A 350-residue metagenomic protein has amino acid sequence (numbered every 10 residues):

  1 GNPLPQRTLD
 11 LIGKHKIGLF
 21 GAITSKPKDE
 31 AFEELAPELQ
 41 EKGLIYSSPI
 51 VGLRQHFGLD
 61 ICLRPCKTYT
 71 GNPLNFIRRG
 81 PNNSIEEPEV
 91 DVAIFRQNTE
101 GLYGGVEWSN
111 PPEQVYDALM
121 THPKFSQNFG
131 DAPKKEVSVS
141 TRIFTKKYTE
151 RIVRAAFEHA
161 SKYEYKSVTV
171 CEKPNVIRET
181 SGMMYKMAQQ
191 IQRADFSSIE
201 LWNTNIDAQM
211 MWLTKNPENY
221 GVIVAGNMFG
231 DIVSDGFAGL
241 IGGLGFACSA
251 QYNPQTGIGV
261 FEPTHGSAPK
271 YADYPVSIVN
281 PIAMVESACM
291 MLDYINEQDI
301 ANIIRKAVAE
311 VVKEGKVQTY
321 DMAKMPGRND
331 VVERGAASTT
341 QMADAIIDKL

Functional and structural regions predicted by a protein language model:
G1-K14, E200-Y220: A structured beta-alpha segment of the ubiquitous adenosine-cofactor-binding alpha/beta core
N2-S126, V139, M228: N-terminal glycine-rich phosphate/adenylate-binding segment common to multiple enzyme folds
Q6, L44-S47, L213-K316: Glycine-rich phosphate/nucleotide-binding loop
D10-I12, H56-F57, N82-P88, K162 (+4 more regions): Solvent-exposed alpha-helices and their adjacent loops that cap or buttress functional pockets in soluble metabolic
Y116-D207: Glycine-rich phosphate/diphosphate-binding loop of Rossmann-like nucleotide-binding domains
Y163-E172, F196-T204, E297-R305, V311-M325: Flexible, glycine/charged-enriched surface loops at secondary-structure junctions
V331-L350: Phosphate-binding loop/pocket of nucleotide- and phosphate-handling active sites
